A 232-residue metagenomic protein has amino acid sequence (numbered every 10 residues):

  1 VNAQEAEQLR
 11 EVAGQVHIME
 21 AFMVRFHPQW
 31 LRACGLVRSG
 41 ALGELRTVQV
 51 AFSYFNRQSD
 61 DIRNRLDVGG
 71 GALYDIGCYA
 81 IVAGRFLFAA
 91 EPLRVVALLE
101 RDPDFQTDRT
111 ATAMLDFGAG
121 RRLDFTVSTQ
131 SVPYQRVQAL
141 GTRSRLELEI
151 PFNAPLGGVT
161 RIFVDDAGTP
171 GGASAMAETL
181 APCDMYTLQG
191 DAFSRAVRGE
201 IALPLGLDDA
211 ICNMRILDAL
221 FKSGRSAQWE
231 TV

Functional and structural regions predicted by a protein language model:
V1-R25, G40: Beta-strand-loop-alpha-helix segment that lines the small-molecule cofactor/substrate pocket of alpha/beta enzymes
A6, W30, A80-I81, R109 (+3 more regions): A general structural signal for well-ordered alpha-helical segments in protein cores
V16, V24-D104, A227: Predominantly a Rossmann-like dinucleotide-binding segment in NAD(P)-dependent oxidoreductases
A97, D108-A113: Anionic-ligand binding region
R101-D108, G118-Q189, G206: NAD(P)-dinucleotide binding in Rossmann-like oxidoreductases
G118, A192-V232: C-terminal helix-rich "cap/oligomerization" subdomain common to oxidoreductases
